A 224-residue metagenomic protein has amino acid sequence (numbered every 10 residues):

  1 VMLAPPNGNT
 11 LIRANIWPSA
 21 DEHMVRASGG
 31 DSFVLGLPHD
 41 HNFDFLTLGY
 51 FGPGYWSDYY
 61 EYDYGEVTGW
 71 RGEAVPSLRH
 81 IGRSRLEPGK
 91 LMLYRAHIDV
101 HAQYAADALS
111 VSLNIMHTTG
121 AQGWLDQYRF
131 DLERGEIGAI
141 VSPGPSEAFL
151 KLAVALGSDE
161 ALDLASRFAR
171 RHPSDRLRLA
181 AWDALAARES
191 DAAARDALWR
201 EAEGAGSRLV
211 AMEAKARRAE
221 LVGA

Functional and structural regions predicted by a protein language model:
A14-F43, R95-H97: Conserved short histidine dyad/triad with adjacent acidic residue
H41, T47, D63-A96: Short acidic-glycine-tyrosine-enriched beta hairpin
T47, Y59, D107-G123: A short hydrophobic beta-strand segment most commonly corresponding to one strand of the jelly-roll/cupin
E87-P88, R95-I115: Ligand-binding loop in jelly-roll beta-barrel domains
L113, H117-A165: Charged, amphipathic alpha-helical linkers/stalks
D131, D159-A169, D191-A202: Amphipathic alpha-helical scaffolding segments comprising HEAT/armadillo-like alpha-solenoid repeats
G144-V154, L177-A187, A211-A219: Amphipathic alpha-helical elements of HEAT/ARM-like alpha-solenoid repeat scaffolds that form extended
R188-A224: Charged, long alpha-helical assembly modules
